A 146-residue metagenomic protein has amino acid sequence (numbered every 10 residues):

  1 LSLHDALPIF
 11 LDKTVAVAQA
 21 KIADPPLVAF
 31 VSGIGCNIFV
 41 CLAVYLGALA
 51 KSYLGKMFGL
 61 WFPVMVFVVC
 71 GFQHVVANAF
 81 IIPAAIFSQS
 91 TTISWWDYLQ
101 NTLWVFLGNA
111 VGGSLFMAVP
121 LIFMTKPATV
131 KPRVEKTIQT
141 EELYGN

Functional and structural regions predicted by a protein language model:
L1, A29-S32, V40-G47, V68-I122: A structural feature that tracks compact, well-ordered secondary-structure segments with a strong bias toward
S2-L7: Short, small-residue-biased leader/transition segments that mark boundaries at the very start of proteins
P8-F10, P25-V28, V40-L42, Y53-M57 (+1 more regions): Short, structured loop/turn "capping" segments at alpha-beta junctions
T14-L42: Alpha-helical transmembrane segments and their immediate interhelical/interface regions in integral membrane proteins
V17-I22, A50-K51, S90-S94: Helix-boundary and loop/linker segments of multi-pass membrane transporters
G33-F62: A structural motif at transmembrane helix-loop-helix junctions in multipass membrane proteins
I122-E135: Membrane-interface capping segments at transmembrane-helix boundaries
V134-N146: Long, low-complexity, intrinsically disordered cytosolic termini of multi-pass membrane proteins
